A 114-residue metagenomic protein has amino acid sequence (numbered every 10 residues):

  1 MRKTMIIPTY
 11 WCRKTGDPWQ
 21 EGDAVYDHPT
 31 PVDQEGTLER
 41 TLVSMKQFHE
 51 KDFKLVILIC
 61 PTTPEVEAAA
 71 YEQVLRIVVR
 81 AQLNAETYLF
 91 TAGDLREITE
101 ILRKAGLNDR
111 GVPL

Functional and structural regions predicted by a protein language model:
R2-T4, K54: Cell-envelope/extracellular polymer assembly enzymes that use nucleotide-activated donors
I7-P8, G16, H28-P29, I57: Short hydrophobic beta-strand elements that form part of the catalytic alpha/beta core underpinning NDP-sugar/donor
C12, P31, E35, P64: Short, thiol/selenol-centered motifs that function as redox-active sites or metal-ligating centers
R13-E21: Short acidic/His/Gly/Ser-rich catalytic and metal-binding motifs that mark active-site loops of diverse hydrolases
G22-F53: Short, acidic, metal-binding catalytic loop of nucleotide-sugar glycosyltransferases
S44-L95, L102-G106: Acidic donor-binding segment of Leloir-type glycosyltransferases
E100-L114: Active-site nucleotide-sugar/metal-binding loop of Leloir-type enzymes
